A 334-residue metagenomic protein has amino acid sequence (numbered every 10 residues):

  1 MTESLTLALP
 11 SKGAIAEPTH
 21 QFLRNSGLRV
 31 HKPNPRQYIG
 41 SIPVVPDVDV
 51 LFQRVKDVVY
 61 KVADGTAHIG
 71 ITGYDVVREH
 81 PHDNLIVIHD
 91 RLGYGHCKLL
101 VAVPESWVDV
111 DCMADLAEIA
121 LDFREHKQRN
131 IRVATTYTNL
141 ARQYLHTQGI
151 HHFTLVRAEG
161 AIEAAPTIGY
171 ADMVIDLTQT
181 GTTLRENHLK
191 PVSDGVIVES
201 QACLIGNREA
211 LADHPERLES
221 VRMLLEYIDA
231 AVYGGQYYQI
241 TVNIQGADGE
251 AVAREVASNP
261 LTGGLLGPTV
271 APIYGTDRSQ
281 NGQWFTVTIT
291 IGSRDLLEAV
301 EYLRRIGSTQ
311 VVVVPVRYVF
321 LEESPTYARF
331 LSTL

Functional and structural regions predicted by a protein language model:
T2-F52, I71-K98, W107-A114, R124-L334: Small-molecule-sensing regulatory modules
V59, H68: Extended cationic-aromatic binding surfaces that line active-site or macromolecule-binding grooves and engage
G65: Active-site charged/polar residues at nucleotide-handling catalytic sites that mediate phosphoryl, nucleotidyl
V101: Periplasmic solute-binding protein
A120: A gly/ser-rich beta-alpha-beta helix-loop segment of oxidoreductase catalytic cores
